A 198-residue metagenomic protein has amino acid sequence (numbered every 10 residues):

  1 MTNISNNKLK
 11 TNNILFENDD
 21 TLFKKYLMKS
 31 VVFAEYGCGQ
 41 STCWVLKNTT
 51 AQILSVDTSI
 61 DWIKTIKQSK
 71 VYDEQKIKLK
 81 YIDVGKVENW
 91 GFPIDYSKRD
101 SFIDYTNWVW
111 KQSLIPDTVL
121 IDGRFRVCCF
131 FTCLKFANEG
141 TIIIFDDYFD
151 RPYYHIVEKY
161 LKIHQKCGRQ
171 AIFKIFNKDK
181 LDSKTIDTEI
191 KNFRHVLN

Functional and structural regions predicted by a protein language model:
M1-N7, N192-L197: Juxtamembrane luminal stem/stalk of type II transmembrane Golgi/ER carbohydrate-processing enzymes
N6-E17: Conserved SAM-binding loop and adjacent beta-strand
T11, S30-F33, I121: Conserved aromatic-histidine-acidic binding/catalytic patches
F16-W90: SAM cofactor-binding core of SAM-dependent methyltransferases, primarily the Rossmann-like beta-alpha-beta module
E17-F23, Q40-T42, I103-V109, F130-T132 (+1 more regions): A generic local structural motif
W62-K70, E88-F92, R151-V157, F173-N177: Short, charged, surface-exposed secondary-structure boundary motifs
G85-Q112: Surface-exposed interaction regions that form or flank ligand-binding interfaces
V109-N198: C-terminal substrate-binding/active-site "lid" region of AdoMet-derived donor-dependent transferases
